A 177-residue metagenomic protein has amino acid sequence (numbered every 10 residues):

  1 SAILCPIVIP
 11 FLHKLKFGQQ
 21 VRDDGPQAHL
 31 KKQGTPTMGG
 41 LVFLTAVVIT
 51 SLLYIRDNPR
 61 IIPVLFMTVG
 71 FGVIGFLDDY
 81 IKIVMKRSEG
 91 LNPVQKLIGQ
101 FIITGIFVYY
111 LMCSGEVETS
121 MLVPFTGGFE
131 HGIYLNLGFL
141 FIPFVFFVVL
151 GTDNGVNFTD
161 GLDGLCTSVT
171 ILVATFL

Functional and structural regions predicted by a protein language model:
S1-L177: "…together with the soluble PPM/PP2C metallo-phosphatase catalytic core" -> "…together with the soluble PPM/PP2C
